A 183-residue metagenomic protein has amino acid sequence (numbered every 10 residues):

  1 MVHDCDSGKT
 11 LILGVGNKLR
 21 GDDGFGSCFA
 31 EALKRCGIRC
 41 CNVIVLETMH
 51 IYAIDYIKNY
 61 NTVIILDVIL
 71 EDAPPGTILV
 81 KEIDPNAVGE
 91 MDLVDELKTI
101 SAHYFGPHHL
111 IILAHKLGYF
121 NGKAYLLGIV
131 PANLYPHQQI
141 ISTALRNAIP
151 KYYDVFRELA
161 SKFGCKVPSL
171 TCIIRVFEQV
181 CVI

Functional and structural regions predicted by a protein language model:
M1-I129, Q139-I183: N-terminal catalytic or cofactor-binding beta/alpha core of small enzyme domains
A132-P136: A short, flexible beta-alpha/helix-coil linker loop
